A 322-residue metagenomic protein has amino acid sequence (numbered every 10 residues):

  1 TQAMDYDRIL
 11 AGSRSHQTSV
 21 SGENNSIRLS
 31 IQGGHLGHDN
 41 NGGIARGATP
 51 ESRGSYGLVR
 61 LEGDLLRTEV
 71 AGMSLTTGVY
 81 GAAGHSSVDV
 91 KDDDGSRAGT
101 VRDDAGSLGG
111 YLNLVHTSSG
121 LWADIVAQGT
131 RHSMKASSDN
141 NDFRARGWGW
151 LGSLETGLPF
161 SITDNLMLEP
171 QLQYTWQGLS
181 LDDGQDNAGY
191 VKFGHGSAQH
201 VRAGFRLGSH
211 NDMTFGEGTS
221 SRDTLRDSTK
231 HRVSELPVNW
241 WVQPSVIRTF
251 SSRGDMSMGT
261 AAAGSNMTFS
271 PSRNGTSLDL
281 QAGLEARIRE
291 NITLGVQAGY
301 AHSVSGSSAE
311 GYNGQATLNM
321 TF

Functional and structural regions predicted by a protein language model:
T1-Q171, D182, A298-N319: Outer membrane beta-barrel translocator domains of Type V secretion systems
R67, L158, G178-S180, N211 (+1 more regions): Sec/Tat-exported extracytoplasmic proteins
E69, G106-G109, G194-F322: Outer membrane beta-barrel transmembrane domains
Q128, Q173-T175, Q243-I247: Short loop/turn motifs enriched for small/polar and acidic residues
T130-H132, Q177-L179, D186-N187, S197: Short, conserved phosphate-binding/catalytic loop or strand-edge motifs used in phosphoryl-/nucleotidyl-transfer
S137-S138, W176-D183, S251: Short, surface-exposed loop/turn segments at secondary-structure boundaries that line and modulate
S138, D182-H195: Acidic, Ser/Thr-rich low-complexity linear motifs
E155, L168-E169, Q173-T175, N187 (+1 more regions): Outer-membrane beta-barrel porins/channels
